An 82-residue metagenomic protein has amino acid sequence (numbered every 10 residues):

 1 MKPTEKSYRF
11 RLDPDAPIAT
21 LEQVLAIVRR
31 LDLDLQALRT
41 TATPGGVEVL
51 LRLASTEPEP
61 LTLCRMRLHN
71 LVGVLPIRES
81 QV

Functional and structural regions predicted by a protein language model:
M1-V82: A conserved regulatory-domain signal marking ACT and ACT-like small-molecule sensing domains and adjacent regulatory
